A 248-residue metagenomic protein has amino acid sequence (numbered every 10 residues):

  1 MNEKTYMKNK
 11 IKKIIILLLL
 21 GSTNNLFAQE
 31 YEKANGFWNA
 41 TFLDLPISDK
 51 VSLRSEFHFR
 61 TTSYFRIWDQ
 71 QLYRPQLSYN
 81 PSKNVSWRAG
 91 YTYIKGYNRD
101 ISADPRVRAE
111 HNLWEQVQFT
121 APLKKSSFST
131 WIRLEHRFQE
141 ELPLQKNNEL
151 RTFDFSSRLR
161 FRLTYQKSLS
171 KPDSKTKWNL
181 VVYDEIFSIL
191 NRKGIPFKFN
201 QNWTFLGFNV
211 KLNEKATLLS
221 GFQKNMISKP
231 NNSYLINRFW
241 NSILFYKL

Functional and structural regions predicted by a protein language model:
M1-Y31, N35, L244-L248: Bacterial Sec-dependent N-terminal signal peptides
Q29-F37, T61-Q70, R192-F199, K229-N237: Solvent-exposed loop/turn segments connecting transmembrane beta-strands in outer-membrane beta-barrel proteins
N35-F37, D69-Q71, A109-L113, F153-F161 (+2 more regions): Residues that define the transmembrane beta-barrel architecture of outer-membrane proteins
T41-L45, P75-Y79, E115-F119, L134 (+3 more regions): Residues on the lipid-exposed face of transmembrane beta-strands in outer-membrane beta-barrel proteins
D49-S55, N84-A89, K125-F128, K171-W178 (+1 more regions): Repeated loop/turn-to-beta-strand initiation elements of outer-membrane beta-barrel proteins
F57-S63, Y91-Y97, A121-L123, L134-F138 (+3 more regions): Transmembrane beta-strands of outer-membrane beta-barrel pores
I67-S126: Hydrophobic/aromatic-rich structural module bridging two neighboring secondary-structure elements via a short loop
I132-T217, N225-M226: Outer-membrane beta-barrel transmembrane domain signature
